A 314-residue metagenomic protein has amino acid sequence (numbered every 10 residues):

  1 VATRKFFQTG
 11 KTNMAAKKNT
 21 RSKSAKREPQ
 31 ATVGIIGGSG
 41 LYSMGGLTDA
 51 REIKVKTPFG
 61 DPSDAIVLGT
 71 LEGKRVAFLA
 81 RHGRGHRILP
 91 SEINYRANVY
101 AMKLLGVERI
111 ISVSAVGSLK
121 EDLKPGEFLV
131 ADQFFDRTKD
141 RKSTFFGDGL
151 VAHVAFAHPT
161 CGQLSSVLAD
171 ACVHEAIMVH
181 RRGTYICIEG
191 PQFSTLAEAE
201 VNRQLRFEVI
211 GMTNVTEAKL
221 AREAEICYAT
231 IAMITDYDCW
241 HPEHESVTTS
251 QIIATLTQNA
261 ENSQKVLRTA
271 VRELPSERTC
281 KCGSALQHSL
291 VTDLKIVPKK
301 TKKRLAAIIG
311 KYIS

Functional and structural regions predicted by a protein language model:
V1-T20: N-terminal amphipathic/basic-hydrophobic helices that include classical n-h-c signal peptides and signal-anchor
A15-A157, I313-S314: Metabolite-binding pocket within alpha/beta catalytic cores that recognizes anionic/polar moieties
K103-G106, R203, R222: Non-catalytic positions within long, well-ordered alpha-helices that form the structural scaffold/packing of enzyme
Q163, V167-M178, K265-E273: Generic non-transmembrane alpha-helical segments
H174-E208, K295: Active-site/ligand-binding-proximal alpha/beta "capping" segment
M212-S250: Zn-dependent metallopeptidase/amidohydrolase metal-coordination segment
C239-L286: His/Asp/Glu-rich mid-to-C-terminal helical/loop segments that flank catalytic regions of hydrolases
T279-S314: A short, charged, Gly/Pro-tolerant segment at domain boundaries
